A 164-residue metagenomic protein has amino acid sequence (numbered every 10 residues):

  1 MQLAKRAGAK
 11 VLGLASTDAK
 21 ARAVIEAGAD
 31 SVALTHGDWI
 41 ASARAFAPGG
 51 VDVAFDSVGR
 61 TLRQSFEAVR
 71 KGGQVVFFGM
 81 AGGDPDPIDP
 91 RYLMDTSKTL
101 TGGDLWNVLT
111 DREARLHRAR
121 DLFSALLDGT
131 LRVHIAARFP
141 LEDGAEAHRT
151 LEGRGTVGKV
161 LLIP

Functional and structural regions predicted by a protein language model:
M1-G37: Mid-domain Rossmann-like dinucleotide-binding core that forms the NAD(H)/NADP(H) cofactor-binding site
A29, G49-D52, L131, G144: Local beta-strand N-terminus motif with an aromatic residue
W39-P48: Short amphipathic alpha-helix with an adjacent loop that forms part of the alpha/beta core around
P48, G59, R70, G155: Short conserved AdoMet
D52-F55, V76: N-terminal Rossmann-like NAD(P) cofactor-binding module of classical short-chain dehydrogenase/reductase
T61-T130, I163-P164: Glycine-rich phosphate-binding loop and adjacent beta-alpha segment of Rossmann(oid) nucleotide-cofactor-binding
T130-A137, A145-P164: C-terminal capping/lid region of NAD(P)-dependent oxidoreductase domains
